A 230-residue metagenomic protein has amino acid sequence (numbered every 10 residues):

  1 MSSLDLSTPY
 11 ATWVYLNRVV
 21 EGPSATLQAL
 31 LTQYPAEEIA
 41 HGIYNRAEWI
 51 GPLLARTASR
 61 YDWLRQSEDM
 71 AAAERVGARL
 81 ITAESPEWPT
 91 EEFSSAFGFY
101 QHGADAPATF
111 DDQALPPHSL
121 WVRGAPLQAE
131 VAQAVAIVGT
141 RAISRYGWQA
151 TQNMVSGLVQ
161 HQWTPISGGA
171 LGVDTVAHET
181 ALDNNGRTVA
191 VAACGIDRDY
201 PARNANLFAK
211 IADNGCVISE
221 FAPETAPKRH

Functional and structural regions predicted by a protein language model:
M1-Q152, S156-G157: Short, positively charged patches
E21, A78, Q160, A209-C216: Generic secondary-structure signature for well-ordered alpha-helical cores
P23, A134, Q162-W163, A222: A composition-driven signal for long, intrinsically disordered, charge-rich low-complexity tracts
R75, L115, Q160, D183-N185 (+1 more regions): Short, well-ordered coil/turn elements that cap or connect secondary structure elements
V155, T164-H230: Phosphate/pyrophosphate-binding betaalpha-module
